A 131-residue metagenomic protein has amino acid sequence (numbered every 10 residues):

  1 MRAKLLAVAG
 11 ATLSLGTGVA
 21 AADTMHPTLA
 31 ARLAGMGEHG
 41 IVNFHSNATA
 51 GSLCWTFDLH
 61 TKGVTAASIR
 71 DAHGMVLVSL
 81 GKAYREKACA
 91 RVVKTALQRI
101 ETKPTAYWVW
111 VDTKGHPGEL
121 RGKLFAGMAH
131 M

Functional and structural regions predicted by a protein language model:
M1-V8: Bacterial N-terminal signal peptides that target proteins for export
V8-G16: Bacterial N-terminal signal peptides
A21-M131: N-terminal leader/targeting pre-sequences
